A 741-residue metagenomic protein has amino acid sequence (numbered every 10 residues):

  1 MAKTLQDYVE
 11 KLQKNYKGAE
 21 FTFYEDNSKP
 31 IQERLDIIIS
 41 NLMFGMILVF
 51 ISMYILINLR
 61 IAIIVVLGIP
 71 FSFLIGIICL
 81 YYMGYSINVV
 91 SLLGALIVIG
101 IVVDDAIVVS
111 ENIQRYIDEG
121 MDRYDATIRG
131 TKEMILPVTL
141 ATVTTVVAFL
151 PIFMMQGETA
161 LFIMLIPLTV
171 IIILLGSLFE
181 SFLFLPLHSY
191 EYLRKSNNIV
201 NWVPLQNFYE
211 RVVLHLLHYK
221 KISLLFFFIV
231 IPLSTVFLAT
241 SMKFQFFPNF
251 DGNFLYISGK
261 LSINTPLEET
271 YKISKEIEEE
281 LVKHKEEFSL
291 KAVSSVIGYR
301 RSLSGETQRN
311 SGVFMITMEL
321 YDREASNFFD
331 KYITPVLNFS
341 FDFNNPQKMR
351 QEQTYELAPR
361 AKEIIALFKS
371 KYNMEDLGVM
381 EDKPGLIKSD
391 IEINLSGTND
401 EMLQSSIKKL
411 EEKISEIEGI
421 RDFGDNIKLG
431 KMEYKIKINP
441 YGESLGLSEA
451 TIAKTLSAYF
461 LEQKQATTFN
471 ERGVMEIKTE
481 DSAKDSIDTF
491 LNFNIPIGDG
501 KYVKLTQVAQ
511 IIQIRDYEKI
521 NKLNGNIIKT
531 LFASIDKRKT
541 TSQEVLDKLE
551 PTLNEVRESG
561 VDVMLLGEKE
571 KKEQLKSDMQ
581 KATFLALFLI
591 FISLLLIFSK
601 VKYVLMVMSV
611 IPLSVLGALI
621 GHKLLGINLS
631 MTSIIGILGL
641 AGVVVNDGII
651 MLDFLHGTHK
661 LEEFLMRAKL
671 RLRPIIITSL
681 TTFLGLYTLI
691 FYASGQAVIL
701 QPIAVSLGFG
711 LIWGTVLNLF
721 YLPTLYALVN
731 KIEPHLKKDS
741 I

Functional and structural regions predicted by a protein language model:
M1-F44, Y54, S110, Q404 (+2 more regions): Extracytoplasmic/periplasmic membrane-proximal domains and adjacent transmembrane bundles of envelope biogenesis
Y24, I31, L35, S110 (+3 more regions): Helix-loop junctions and hydrophobic alpha-helical segments within the transmembrane domains of large membrane
I47-I55, L59-R115, I592-R671, I676-Y692 (+3 more regions): Hydrophobic transmembrane alpha-helices and their membrane-interface caps in long multi-pass transport proteins
Y81, Y85, F153-L161, F228-T265 (+2 more regions): Transmembrane helices with small-residue packing motifs
I99-I113, I135-M154, L161-V200, F314 (+5 more regions): Transmembrane alpha-helices and their membrane-interface boundaries in multi-pass membrane transporters and channels
M134, L187, I199-F247, K669: Signature of alpha-helical transmembrane segments and their immediate interfacial
F244-T317, E363, D400-E433: Extracytoplasmic/periplasmic
E269-G385, Y441-L461: Solvent-exposed, membrane-proximal periplasmic/extracellular interface segments of envelope transport and secretion
